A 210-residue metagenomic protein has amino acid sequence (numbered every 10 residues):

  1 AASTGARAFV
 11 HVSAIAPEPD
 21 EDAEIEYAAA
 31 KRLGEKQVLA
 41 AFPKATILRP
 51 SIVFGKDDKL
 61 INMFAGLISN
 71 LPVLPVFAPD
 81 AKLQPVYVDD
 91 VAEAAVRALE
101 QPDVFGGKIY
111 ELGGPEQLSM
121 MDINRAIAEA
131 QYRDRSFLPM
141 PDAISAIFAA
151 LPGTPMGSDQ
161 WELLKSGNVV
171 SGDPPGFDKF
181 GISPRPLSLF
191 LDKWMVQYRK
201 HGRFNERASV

Functional and structural regions predicted by a protein language model:
A1-A41, A45-S51: Conserved Rossmann-fold NAD(P)-dependent oxidoreductase catalytic core, especially the SDR/UDP-sugar
A23, S51-D57, A78-V88, G113-E116: Glycine-rich "substrate-gating" loop/helix at the edge of Rossmann-like oxidoreductase active sites
G66-D90, A94-A98, P102-E111: A conserved pocket-lining segment of Rossmann-fold NAD(P)-dependent short-chain dehydrogenase/reductase
K82-D89, Y110-A130, P139-I147, S183-R185: Substrate-binding strand-loop-helix patch in Rossmann-like NAD(P)-dependent oxidoreductase/epimerase domains
A92-L99, N124-I127, W194: Hydrophobic "lid"/C-terminal helical patch of Rossmann-like NAD(P)-dependent dehydrogenase/epimerase domains
A98-G114, R133-L138, D159-W161, H201: Core catalytic loop region at the nicotinamide-binding pocket of NAD(P)H-dependent oxidoreductases
R125-S171: Terminal hydrophobic/aromatic helix or amphipathic segment near a protein terminus
V169-V210: Amphipathic terminal alpha-helices
